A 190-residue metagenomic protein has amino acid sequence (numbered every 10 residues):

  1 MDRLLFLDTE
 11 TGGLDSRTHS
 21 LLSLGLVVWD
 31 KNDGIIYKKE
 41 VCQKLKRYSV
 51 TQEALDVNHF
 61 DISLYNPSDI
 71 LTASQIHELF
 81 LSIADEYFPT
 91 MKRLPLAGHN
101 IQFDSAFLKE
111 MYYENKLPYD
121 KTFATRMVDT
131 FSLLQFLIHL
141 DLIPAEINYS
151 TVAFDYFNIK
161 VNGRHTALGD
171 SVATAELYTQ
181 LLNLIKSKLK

Functional and structural regions predicted by a protein language model:
M1-Q102, D155, I159, H165: Conserved non-catalytic scaffold segment of RNase H-like nuclease domains
T9-G13, S132, A173: Short, glycine/acidic-enriched loop or turn micro-motifs at the edges of active sites
L14-S16, Q135, E176: Conserved protein kinase catalytic core
Q52-E53, F107-E110, H139: Short, conserved acidic/polar surface loops in the N-terminal third of protein domains
T72-I83, D104-M111, R126-D129, Y149-S150: Amphipathic alpha-helical interface surfaces
P95-Q102, A106-F107, Y112, I143-K190: Acidic, Mg2+-coordinating catalytic module of metal-dependent nucleases/exonucleases that use a two-metal-ion mechanism
E114-A124: A short alpha->loop->secondary-structure connector
M127-P144: Short alpha-helix plus adjacent loop in nuclease-associated cores
